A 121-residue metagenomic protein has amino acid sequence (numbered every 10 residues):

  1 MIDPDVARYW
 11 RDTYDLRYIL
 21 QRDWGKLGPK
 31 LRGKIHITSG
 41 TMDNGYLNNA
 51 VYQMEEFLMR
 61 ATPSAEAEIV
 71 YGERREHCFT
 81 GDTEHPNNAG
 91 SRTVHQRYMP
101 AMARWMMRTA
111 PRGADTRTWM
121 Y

Functional and structural regions predicted by a protein language model:
M1-K30, N44-N48, R60: Accessory cap/linker subdomain of secreted extracellular hydrolases
L27-S39: Short, conserved helix/loop micro-motifs enriched in His/Cys and acidic residues
H36-Y121: C-terminal catalytic histidine-bearing segment of alpha/beta-hydrolase fold enzymes
